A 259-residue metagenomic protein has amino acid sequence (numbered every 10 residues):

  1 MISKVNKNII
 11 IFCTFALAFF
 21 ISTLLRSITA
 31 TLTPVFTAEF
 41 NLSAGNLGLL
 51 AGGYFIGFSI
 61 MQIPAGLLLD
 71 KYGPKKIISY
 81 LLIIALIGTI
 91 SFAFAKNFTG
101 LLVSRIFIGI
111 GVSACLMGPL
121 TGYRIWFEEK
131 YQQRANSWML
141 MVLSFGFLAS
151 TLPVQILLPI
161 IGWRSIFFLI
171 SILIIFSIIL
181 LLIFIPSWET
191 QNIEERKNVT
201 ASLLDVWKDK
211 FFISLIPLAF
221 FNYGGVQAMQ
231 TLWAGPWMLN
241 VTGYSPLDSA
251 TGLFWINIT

Functional and structural regions predicted by a protein language model:
M1-K4, P186-I216: Juxtamembrane intracellular "pre-TM" segments in multi-pass secondary transporters
I10-L42, M229-G235: Extracytoplasmic
S27, F55-I63, F147-L148, N257: Residue-level signature of mid-helix packing/kink "hotspots" within the transmembrane helices of 12-pass Major
T29-A30, F211-F254: Extracytoplasmic gate region of multi-pass secondary transporters
I60-K96: Conserved MFS/SLC helix-loop-helix module at the cytosolic interface between two early adjacent transmembrane helices
G88, T99-F107: Paired small-residue
S104-V142: Cytoplasmic helix-loop-helix junction between adjacent transmembrane helices in 12-TM secondary transporters
W138-I185: Helix-loop-helix hairpin linking two adjacent transmembrane segments in secondary transporters
